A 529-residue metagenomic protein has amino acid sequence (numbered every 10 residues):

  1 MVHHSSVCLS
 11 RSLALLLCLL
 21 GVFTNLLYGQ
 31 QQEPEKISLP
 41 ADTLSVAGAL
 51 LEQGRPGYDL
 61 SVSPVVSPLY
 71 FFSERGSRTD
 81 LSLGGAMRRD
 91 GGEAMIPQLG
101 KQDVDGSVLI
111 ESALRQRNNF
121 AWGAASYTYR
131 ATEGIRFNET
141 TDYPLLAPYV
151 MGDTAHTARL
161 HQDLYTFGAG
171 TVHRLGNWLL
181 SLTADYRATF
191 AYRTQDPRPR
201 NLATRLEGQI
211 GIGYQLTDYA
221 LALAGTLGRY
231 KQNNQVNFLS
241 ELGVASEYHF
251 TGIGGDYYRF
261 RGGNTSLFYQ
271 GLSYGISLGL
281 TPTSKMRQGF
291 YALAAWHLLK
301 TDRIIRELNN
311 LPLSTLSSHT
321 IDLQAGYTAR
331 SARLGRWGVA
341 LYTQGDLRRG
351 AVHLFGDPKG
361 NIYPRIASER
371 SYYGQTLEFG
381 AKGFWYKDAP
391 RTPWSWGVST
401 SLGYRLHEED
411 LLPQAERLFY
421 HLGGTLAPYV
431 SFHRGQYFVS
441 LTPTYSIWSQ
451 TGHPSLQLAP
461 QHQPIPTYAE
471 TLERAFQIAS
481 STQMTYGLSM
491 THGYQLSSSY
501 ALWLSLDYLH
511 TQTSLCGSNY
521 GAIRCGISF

Functional and structural regions predicted by a protein language model:
A14-T24: Bacterial N-terminal signal peptides
G29-E133, P148: N-terminal, post-signal peptide beta-strand-biased segments of exported outer-membrane/organellar beta-barrel and other
E33-S45, L216-D218, G517-F529: Outer-membrane beta-barrel "beta-signal"
D90-D105, A158, T189-A203, T265-Y269 (+1 more regions): Outer-membrane beta-barrel proteins
L99, T128-Y165, A224-G225, K231-N234 (+2 more regions): Outer-membrane beta-barrel translocator/channel fold
V104-R130, M151-A188, T204-G228: Transmembrane beta-barrel wall of Gram-negative outer-membrane proteins
T141-M151, A245, H249-S528: Outer membrane beta-barrel transmembrane domains
G170-T194, R205-Q209, L293-R306, Y342 (+1 more regions): Surface-exposed extracellular loop regions of Gram-negative outer-membrane beta-barrel proteins
